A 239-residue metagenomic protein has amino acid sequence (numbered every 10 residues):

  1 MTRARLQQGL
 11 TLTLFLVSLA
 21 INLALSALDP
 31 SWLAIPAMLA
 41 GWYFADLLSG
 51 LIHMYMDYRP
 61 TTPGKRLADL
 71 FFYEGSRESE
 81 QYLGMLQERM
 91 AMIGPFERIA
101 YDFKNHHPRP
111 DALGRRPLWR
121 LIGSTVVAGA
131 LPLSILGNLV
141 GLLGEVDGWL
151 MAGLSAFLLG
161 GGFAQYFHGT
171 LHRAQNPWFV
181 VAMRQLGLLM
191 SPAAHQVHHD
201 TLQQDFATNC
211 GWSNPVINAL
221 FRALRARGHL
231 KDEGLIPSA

Functional and structural regions predicted by a protein language model:
M1-L19, L150-G153: Cytosolic-side membrane-entry/anchor segment at the start of a transmembrane helix
T2-L6, L28, Y55-P95, H107-R120 (+2 more regions): Cytosolic/stromal cytosol-facing helical appendages immediately following the last transmembrane segment
G9-L23, F44-L47, P132, L159-G162: Hydrophobic alpha-helical transmembrane segments of multipass integral membrane proteins
T11-L19, W119-V140: Core segments of transmembrane alpha-helices that mediate helix-helix packing or line hydrophobic substrate/ligand
I21-L33: Short, hydrophobic transmembrane alpha-helix segments
S31-L48, L86-G94, D147-G161, R184-Q185: Membrane-embedded alpha-helical segments that form the functional core of polytopic membrane enzymes, especially those
G50-M54: C-terminal scaffolding/assembly regions of large eukaryotic complex subunits
P95, I99-D102: "…centered on the first transmembrane helix and the immediately adjacent amphipathic helix/loop
